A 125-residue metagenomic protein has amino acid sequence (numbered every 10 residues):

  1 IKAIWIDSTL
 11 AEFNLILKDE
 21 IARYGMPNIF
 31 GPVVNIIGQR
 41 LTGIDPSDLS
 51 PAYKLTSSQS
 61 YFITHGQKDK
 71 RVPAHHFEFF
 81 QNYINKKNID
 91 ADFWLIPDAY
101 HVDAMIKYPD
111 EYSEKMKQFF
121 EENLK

Functional and structural regions predicted by a protein language model:
I1-A3, S58-S60, I89: Loop/turn elements at helix/coil->beta-strand transitions in domains of secreted/extracellular proteins
I1-I44: Hydrolase active-site cap/lid region
W5, F62-T64, W94: Hydrophobic/aromatic beta-strand patches that form the interior of the parallel beta-sheet core in alpha/beta enzyme
L10-F13, K68-K70, Y100-H101: Solvent-exposed loop/turn segments at secondary-structure junctions within structured extracellular/periplasmic domains
D45-A52: Alpha-helical scaffolding within the catalytic cores of extracellular/periplasmic polymer-degrading hydrolases
L55-S58, F62-D69: Short beta-strand/loop motif that positions the catalytic acidic residue of the alpha/beta-hydrolase fold
H75-K125: C-terminal catalytic histidine-bearing segment of alpha/beta-hydrolase fold enzymes
